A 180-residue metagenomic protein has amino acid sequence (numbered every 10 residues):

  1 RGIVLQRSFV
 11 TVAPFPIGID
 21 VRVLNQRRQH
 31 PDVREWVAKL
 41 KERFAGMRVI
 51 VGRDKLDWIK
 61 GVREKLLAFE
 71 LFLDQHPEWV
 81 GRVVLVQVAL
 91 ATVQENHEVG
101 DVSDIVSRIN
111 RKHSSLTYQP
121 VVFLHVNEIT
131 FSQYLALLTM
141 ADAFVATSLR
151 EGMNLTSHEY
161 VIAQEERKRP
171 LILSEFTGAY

Functional and structural regions predicted by a protein language model:
R1-Y180: Catalytic cores of carbohydrate-active enzymes across secretory and cytosolic contexts
